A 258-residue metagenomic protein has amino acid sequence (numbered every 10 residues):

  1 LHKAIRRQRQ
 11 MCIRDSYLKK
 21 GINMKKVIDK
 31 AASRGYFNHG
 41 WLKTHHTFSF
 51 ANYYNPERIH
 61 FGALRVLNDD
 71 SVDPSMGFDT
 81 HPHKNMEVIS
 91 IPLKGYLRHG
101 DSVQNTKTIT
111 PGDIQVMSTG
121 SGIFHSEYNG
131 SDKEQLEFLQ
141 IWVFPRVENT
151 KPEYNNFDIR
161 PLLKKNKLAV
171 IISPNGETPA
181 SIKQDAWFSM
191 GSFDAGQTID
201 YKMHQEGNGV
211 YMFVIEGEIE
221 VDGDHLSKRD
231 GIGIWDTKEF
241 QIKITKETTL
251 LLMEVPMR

Functional and structural regions predicted by a protein language model:
L1-S16: Single conserved hydrophobic/aromatic residue that forms the stacking wall/gate of nucleotide- or nucleobase-binding
Y17-R258: Jelly-roll (double-stranded beta-helix
